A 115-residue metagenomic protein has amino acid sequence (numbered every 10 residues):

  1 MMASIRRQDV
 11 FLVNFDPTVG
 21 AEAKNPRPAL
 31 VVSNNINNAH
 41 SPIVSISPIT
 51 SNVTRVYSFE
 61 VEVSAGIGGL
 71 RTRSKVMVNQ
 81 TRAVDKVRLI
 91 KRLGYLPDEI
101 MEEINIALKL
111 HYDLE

Functional and structural regions predicted by a protein language model:
M1-E115: Conserved functional hotspots at enzyme active or ligand-binding sites that engage polyanionic ligands
